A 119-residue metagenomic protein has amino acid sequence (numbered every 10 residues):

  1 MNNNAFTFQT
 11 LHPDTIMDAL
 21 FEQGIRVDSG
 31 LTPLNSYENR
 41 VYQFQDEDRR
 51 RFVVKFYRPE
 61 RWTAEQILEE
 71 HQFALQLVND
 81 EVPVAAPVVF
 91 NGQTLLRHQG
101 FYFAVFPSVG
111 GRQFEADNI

Functional and structural regions predicted by a protein language model:
M1-V27: Juxta-kinase regulatory segment immediately upstream of eukaryotic protein kinase catalytic domains
N4-A5, G30, R61-T63: A generic structural signal for short
L11-D14, F44-E47, Y102: Short hydrophobic/aromatic-rich motifs at helix boundaries and adjacent loops
Q23-Q45: ATP-binding glycine-rich phosphate-binding loop
E47-I119: ATP-binding pocket architecture of kinase catalytic cores
